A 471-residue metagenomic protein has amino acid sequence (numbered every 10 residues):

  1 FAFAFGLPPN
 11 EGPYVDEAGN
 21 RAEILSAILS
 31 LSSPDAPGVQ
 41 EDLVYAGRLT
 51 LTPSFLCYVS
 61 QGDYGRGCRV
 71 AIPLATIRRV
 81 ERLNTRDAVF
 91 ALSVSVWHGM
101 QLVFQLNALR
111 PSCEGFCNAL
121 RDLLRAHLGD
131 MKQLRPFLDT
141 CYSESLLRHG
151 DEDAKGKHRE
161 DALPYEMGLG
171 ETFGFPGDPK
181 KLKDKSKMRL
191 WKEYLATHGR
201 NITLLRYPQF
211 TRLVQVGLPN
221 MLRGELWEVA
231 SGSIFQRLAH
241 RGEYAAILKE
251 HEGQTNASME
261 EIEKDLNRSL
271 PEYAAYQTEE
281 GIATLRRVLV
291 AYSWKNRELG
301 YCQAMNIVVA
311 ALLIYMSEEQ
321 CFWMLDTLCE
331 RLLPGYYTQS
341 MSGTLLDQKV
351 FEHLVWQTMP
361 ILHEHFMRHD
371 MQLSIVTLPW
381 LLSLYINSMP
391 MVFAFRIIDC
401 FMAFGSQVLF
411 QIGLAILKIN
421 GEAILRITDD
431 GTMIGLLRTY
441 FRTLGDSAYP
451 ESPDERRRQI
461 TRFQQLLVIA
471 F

Functional and structural regions predicted by a protein language model:
F1-A27, R110-P111, A119-L124: Eukaryotic phosphoinositide-binding membrane-targeting regions
N20-N107: Phosphoinositide-binding peripheral membrane targeting modules
I24, T76, S112-A119, Q133 (+19 more regions): Acidic, Ser/Thr-rich intrinsically disordered and amphipathic helical segments
V59-Q61, G67-I72, E81-L83, V89-L92 (+11 more regions): Intrinsically disordered, low-complexity regions enriched in proline, serine, glycine and charged residues
R78-V89, S93, W97-S293, V309 (+2 more regions): N-terminal transition regions in large eukaryotic proteins
E152-K157, D161-A162, E166-K187, N201-I202 (+4 more regions): Extended, Lys/Glu/Leu-rich amphipathic alpha-helical scaffolds
L270-T278, L289-N296, Q348-K349, T358-M371 (+2 more regions): Active-site-adjacent structural elements in folded domains
